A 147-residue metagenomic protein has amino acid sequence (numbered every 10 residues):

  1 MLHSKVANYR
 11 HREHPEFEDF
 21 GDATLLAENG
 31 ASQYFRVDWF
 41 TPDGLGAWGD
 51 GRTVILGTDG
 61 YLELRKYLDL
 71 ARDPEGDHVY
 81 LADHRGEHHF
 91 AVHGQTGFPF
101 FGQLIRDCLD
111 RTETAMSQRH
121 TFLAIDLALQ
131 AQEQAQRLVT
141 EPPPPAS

Functional and structural regions predicted by a protein language model:
M1-D69, F101-R106, P145-S147: Contiguous beta-strand/loop segments that form the cofactor/metal-binding neighborhood of enzyme cores
R10, H88-A91, D110-T114: Active-site rim elements
L26-E28, I105-S147: C-terminal helix-rich "cap/oligomerization" subdomain common to oxidoreductases
Y34-D38, E63-K66, L81-T96: Short amphipathic beta-strand/extended segments with alternating polar/hydrophobic composition
G46-A47, D73, A115: Non-catalytic, surface-exposed connector residues within folded enzymatic/regulatory domains
R52-T53, D69-R85: Short polybasic amphipathic segments
L64-R65, D73, I125: Short active-site-adjacent structural elements
A91-G102, R119: Active-site loop of classical SDR/Rossmann-like NAD(P)-dependent oxidoreductases, centered on the catalytic Tyr-X3-Lys
